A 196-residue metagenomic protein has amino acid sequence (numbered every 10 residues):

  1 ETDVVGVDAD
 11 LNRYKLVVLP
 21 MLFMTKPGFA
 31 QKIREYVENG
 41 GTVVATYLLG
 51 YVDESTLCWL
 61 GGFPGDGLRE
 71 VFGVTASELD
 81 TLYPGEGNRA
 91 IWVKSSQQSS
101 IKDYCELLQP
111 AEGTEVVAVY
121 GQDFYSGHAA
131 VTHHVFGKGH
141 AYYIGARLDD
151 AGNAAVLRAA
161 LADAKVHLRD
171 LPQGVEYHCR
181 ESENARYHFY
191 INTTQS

Functional and structural regions predicted by a protein language model:
E1-L11: A short, well-structured beta->alpha microelement
T2, V17, H188: Conserved, mostly hydrophobic/aromatic
T2, Y14, K32-Y36: Broad hydrophobic/π-residue packing in well-ordered secondary structure
L11-V17: Short acidic/histidine-rich motifs immediately flanking catalytic phosphotransfer sites in two-component signaling
P20-S196: A conserved amphipathic helix/loop scaffold that creates a polar/acidic microenvironment used either to coordinate
